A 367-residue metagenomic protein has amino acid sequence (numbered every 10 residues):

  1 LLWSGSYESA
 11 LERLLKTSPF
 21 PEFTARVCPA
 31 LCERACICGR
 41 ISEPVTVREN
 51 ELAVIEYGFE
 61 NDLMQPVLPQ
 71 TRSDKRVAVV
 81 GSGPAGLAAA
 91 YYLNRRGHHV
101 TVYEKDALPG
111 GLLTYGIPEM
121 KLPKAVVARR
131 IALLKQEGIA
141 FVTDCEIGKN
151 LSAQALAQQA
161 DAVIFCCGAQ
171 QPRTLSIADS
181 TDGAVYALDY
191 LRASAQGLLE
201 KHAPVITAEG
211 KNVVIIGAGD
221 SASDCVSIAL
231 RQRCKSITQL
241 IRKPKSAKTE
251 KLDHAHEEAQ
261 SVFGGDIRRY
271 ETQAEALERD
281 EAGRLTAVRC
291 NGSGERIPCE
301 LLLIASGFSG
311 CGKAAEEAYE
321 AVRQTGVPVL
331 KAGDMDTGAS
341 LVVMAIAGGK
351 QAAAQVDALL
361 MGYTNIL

Functional and structural regions predicted by a protein language model:
L1-G5, S9-S18, P44-R48, V79-I147 (+5 more regions): Beta1-alpha1 glycine-rich phosphate/pyrophosphate-binding loop at the start of Rossmann-like nucleotide-binding domains
L1-G5, T17, G39, A53-E60 (+8 more regions): Change "in soluble alpha/beta enzymes" to "in soluble alpha/beta proteins
L2-P69, K135, T143, A153-G197: Glycine/serine-rich phosphate-binding loop and adjoining beta1-alpha1 elements at the start of nucleotide-handling
I55-T71, A132-K149, P172-I228, Q232 (+1 more regions): Glycine-rich dinucleotide-binding loop and its adjacent helix/turn
G86-A89, I215, S221-C225, C299 (+3 more regions): Extended, hydrophobic alpha-helical segments in both membrane/secreted and soluble proteins
A125-R173, A195-A203, A208-E209, L230-E317: A Rossmann-like FAD-binding core segment of flavoenzymes
A222-S227, M335-I366: A conserved FAD-binding loop/helix module that cradles the flavin
